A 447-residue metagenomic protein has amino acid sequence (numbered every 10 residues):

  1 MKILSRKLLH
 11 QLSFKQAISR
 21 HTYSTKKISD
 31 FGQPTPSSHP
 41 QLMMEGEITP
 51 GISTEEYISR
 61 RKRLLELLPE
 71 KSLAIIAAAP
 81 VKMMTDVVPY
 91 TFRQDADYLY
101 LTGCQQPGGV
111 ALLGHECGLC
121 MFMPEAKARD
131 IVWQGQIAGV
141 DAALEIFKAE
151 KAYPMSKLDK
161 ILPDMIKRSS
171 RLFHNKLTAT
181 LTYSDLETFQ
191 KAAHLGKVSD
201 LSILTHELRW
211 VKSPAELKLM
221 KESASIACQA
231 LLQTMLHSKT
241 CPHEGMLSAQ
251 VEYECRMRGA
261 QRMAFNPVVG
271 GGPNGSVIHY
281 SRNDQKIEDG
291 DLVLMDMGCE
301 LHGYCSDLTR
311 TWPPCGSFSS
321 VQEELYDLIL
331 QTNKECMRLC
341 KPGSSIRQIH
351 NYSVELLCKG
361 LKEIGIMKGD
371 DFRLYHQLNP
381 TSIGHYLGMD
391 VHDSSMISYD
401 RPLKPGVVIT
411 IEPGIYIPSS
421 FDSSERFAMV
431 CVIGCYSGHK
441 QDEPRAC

Functional and structural regions predicted by a protein language model:
M1-C447: Active-site neighborhoods and metal-handling regions in enzymes and metal-associated proteins
